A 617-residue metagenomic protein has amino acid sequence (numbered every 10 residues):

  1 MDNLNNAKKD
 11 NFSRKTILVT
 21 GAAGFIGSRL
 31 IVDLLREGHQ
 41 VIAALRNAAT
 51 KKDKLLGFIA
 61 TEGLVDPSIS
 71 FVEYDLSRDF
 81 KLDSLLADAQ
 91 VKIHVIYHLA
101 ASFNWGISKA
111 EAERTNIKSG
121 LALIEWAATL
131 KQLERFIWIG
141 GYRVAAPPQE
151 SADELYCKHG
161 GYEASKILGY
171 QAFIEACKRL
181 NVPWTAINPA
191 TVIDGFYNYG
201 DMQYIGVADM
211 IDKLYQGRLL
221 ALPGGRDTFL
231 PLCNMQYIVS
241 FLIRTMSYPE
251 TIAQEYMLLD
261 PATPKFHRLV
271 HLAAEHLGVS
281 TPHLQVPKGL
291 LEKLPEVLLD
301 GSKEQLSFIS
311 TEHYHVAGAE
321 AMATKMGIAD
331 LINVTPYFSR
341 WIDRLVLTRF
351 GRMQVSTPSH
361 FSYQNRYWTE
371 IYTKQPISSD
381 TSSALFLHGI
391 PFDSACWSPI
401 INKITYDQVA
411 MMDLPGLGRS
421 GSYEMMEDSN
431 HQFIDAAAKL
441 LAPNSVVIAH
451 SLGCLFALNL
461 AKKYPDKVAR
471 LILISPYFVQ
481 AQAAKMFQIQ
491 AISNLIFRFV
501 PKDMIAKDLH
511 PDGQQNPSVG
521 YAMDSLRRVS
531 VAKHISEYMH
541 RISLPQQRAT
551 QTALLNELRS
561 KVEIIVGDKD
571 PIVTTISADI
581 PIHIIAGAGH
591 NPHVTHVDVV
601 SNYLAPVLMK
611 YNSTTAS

Functional and structural regions predicted by a protein language model:
D2-N3, H315-Y367, V607-M609, S613-A616: Amphipathic terminal alpha-helices
D2-V95, S394: N-terminal Rossmann/SDR dinucleotide-binding element
H98, A110, K118-G161: Conserved Rossmann-fold NAD(P)-dependent oxidoreductase catalytic core, especially the SDR/UDP-sugar
H159-I187: Active-site Tyr-X1-5-Lys
R244-E304, T348-T357: Mid/C-terminal beta-alpha module of Rossmann-like enzyme folds, strongest in SDR-family dehydrogenases/epimerases
G416-I448: Active-site loop/oxyanion-hole signature of alpha/beta-hydrolase fold enzymes
K462, L471-R498: Flexible "cap/lid" loop of the alpha/beta hydrolase fold
L558, I564-V566: Short beta-strand/loop motif that positions the catalytic acidic residue of the alpha/beta-hydrolase fold
